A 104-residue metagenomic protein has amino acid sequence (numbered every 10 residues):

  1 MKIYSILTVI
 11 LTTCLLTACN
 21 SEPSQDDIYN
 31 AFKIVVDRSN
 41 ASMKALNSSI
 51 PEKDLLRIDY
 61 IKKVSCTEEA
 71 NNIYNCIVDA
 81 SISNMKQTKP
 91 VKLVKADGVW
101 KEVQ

Functional and structural regions predicted by a protein language model:
M1-S5, I10: Positively charged n-region of N-terminal signal peptides that target proteins for export
L15-A18: C-terminal motif of bacterial Sec signal peptides marking the signal peptidase cleavage site
N20-E22: Bacterial signal peptide processing site
S24-N30, D37-N75: Post-signal-peptide N-terminal segment of Sec-exported extracytoplasmic proteins
C76-S81: Short beta-strand segments that buttress and anchor functional surface loops
N84-K86: A cross-taxa feature marking solvent-exposed loop/turn segments within ectodomains of secreted and single-pass membrane
T88-Q104: Short beta-strand edge/turn micro-motifs at domain boundaries
